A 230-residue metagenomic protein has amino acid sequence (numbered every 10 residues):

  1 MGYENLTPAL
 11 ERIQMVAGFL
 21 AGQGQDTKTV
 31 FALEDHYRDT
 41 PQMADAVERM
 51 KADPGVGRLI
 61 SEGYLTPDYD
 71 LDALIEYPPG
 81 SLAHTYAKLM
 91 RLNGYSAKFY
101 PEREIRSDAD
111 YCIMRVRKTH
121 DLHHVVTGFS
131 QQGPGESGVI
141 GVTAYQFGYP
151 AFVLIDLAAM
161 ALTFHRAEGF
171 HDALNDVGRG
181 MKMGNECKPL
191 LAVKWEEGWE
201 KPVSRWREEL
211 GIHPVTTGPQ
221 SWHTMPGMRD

Functional and structural regions predicted by a protein language model:
M1-T29: Short, extreme N-terminal leader segments that mark the start of a protein/domain
G2, Q25-H36, Q42-S204: Core of folded catalytic or high-affinity ligand/protein-binding domains in predominantly eukaryotic proteins
G184-D230: A cross-kingdom marker for long, charged
